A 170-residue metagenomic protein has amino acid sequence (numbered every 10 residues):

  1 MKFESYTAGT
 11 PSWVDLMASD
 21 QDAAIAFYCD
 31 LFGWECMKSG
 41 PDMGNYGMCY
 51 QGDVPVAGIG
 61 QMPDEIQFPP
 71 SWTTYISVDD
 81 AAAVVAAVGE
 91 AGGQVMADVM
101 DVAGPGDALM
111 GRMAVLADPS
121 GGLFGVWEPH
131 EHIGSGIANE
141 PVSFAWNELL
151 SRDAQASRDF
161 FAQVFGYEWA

Functional and structural regions predicted by a protein language model:
M1-T7, V126-E131: Short acidic N-proximal helix/loop "leader" segments that mark the beginning of a domain or an inter-domain linker
E4-A8, E65-F68, A138-P141: Short, flexible turn/loop "capping" segments at secondary-structure junctions
S5-V54, E90, D98-G111, V115 (+1 more regions): Core segments of cupin and vicinal oxygen chelate
P11-D15, W34, V56-I59, P69-V78 (+2 more regions): Short, structured motif recognition centered on aromatic/hydrophobic residues
D64, A103, P129-H132: A short acidic/small-residue loop/turn micro-motif
M110, A117-Q163: Surface-exposed beta-loop interaction hotspot
